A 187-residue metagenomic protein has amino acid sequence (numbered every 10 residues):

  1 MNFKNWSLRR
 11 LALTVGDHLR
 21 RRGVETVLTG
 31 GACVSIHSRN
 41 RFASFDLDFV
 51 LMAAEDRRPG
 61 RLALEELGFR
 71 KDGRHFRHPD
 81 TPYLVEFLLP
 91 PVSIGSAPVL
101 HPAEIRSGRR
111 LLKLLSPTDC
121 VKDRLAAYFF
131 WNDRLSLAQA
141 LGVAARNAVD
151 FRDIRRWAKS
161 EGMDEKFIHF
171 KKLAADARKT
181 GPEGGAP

Functional and structural regions predicted by a protein language model:
M1-P187: Compositionally biased terminal segments of proteins
